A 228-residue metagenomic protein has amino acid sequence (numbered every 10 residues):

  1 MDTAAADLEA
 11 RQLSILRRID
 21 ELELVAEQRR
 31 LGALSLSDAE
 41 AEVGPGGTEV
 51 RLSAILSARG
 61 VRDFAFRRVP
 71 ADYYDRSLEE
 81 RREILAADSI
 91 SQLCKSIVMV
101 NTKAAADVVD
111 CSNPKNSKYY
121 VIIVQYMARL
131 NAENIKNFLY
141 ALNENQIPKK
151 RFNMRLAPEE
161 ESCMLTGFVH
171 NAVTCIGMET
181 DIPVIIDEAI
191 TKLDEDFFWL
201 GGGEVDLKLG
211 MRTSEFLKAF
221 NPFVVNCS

Functional and structural regions predicted by a protein language model:
D2-S228: Extended, low-hydrophobicity, polar/charged segments
